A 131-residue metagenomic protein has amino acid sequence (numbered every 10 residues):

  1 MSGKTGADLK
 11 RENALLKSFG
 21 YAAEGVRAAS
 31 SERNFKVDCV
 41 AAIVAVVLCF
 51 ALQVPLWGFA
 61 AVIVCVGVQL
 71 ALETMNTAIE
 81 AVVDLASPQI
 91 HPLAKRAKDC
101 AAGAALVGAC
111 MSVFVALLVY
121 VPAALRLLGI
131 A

Functional and structural regions predicted by a protein language model:
M1-A78, A86, I90-L93, K98 (+1 more regions): Hydrophobic alpha-helical transmembrane segments
